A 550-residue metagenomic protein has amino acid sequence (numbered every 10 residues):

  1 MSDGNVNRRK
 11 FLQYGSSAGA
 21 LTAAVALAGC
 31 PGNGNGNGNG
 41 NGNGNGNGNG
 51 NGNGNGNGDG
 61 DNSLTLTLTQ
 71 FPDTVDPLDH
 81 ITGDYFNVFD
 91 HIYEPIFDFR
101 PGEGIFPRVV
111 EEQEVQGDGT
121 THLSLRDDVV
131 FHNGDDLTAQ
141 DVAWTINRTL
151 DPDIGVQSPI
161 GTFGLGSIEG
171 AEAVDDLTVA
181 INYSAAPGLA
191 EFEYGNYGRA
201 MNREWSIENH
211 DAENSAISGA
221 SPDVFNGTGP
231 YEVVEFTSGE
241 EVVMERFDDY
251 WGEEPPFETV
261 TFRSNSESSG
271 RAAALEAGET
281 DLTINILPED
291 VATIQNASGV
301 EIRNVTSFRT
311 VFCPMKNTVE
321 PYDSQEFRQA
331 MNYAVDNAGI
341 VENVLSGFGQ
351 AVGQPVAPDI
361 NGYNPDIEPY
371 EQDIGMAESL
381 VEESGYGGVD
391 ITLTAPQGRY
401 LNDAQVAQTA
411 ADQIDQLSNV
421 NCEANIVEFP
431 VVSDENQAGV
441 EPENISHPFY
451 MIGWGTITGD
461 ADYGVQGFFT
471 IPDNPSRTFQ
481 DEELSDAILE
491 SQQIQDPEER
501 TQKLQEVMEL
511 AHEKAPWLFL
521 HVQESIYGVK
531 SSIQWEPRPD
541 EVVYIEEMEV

Functional and structural regions predicted by a protein language model:
S17, L21, V335-G362, N402-A410 (+1 more regions): Detector for C-terminal structural segments
L66, S238, E382-T456, Q466-P472 (+1 more regions): Ligand/substrate-recognition segments at binding pockets and active sites
T67-Q116, N147, N226-G227: N-terminal lobe/hinge region of extracytoplasmic solute-binding protein
E112-G155, P321: Aromatic- and charge-enriched surface segment that lines or borders ligand/interaction sites
T162-H210: Surface-exposed binding/hinge segments that line and control ligand-binding clefts or catalytic entry sites
G195-P255, T259: Gly/Pro-rich hinge or "lid" segments in bacterial periplasmic/extracellular proteins
G219, V243, F247-T293, N304 (+1 more regions): Ligand-site clamp/hinge motif
Q350-E383, Q397-Q405: Structural transition elements
